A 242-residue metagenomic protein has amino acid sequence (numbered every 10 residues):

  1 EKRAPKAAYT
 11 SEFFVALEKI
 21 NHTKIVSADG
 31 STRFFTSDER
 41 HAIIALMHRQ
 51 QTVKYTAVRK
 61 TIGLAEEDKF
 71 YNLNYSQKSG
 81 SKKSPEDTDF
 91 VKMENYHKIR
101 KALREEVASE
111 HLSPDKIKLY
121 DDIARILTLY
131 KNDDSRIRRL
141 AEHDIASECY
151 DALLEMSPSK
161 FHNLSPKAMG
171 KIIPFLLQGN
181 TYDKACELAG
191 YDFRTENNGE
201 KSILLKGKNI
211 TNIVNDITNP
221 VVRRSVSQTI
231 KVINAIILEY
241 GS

Functional and structural regions predicted by a protein language model:
E1-S242: Long, compositionally biased intrinsically disordered regions
